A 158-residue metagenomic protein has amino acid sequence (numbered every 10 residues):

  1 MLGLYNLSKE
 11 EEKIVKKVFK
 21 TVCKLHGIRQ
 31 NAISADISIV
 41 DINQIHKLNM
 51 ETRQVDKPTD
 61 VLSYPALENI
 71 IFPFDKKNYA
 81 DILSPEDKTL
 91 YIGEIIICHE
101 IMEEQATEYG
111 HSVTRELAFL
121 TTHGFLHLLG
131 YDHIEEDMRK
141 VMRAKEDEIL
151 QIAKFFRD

Functional and structural regions predicted by a protein language model:
M1-A118, L129-D158: An acidic/histidine-cluster motif and surrounding catalytic segment that typifies divalent-metal-assisted enzyme active
L126: Conserved ATP-binding N-box helix of the HATPase_c
